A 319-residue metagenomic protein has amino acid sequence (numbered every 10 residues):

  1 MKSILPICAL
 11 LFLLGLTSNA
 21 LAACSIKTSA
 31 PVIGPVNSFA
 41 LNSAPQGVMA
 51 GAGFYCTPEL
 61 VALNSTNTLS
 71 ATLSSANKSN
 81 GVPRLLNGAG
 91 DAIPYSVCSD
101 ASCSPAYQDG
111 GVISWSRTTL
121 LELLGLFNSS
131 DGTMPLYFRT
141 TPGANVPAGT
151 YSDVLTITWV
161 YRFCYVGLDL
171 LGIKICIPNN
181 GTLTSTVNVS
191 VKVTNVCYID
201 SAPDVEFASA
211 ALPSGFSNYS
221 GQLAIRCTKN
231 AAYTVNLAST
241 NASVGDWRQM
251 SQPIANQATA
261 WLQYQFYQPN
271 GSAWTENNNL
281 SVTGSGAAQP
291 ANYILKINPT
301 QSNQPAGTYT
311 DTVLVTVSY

Functional and structural regions predicted by a protein language model:
M1-C8: Bacterial N-terminal signal peptides that target proteins for export
T17-N19: N-terminal signal peptide c-region/cleavage motif recognized by signal peptidases
A22-N87, Y137-P253, S285-Y319: N-terminal small/polar-rich segments of proteins
K78-N128: A surface-exposed loop-and-adjacent beta-strand signature within N-terminal beta-sandwich domains that mediate ligand
R84-S102, D246-Y267: Surface patches in mature domains of proteins
L120-L126, G143, N278-G284, T300-Q301: Beta-strand-rich interaction surfaces with strong enrichment in secreted/lumenal proteins
T133-P135: A gly/proline- and charged-residue-enriched helix-loop-helix capping module
P253-I254, W261-N279, T283, P290: Outer membrane beta-barrel transmembrane domains
